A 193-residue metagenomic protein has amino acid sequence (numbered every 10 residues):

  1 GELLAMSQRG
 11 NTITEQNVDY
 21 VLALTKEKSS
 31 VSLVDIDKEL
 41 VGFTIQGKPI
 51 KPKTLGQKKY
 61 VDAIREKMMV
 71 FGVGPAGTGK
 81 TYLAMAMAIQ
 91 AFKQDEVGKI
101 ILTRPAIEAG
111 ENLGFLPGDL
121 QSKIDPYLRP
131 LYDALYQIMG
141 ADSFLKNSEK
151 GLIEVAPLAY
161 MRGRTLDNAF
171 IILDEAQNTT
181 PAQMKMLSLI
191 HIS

Functional and structural regions predicted by a protein language model:
G1-D37: Interdomain "pre-motor" coupling segment immediately N-terminal to P-loop NTPase/helicase cores
K51, L55-R65: Pre-Walker A adenine-sensing motif
G72: Hydrophobic anchor at the beta1->P-loop junction of P-loop NTPases
G79: Conserved glycine(s) of the Walker
Y82-K150: Conserved P-loop
I153-F170, T180-M184: Conserved RecA-like ASCE ATPase "motif II neighborhood" in helicase/translocase motors
E175: Walker B catalytic acidic pair
I190-I192: Conserved small/polar residues in nucleotide/adenosyl-binding loops
